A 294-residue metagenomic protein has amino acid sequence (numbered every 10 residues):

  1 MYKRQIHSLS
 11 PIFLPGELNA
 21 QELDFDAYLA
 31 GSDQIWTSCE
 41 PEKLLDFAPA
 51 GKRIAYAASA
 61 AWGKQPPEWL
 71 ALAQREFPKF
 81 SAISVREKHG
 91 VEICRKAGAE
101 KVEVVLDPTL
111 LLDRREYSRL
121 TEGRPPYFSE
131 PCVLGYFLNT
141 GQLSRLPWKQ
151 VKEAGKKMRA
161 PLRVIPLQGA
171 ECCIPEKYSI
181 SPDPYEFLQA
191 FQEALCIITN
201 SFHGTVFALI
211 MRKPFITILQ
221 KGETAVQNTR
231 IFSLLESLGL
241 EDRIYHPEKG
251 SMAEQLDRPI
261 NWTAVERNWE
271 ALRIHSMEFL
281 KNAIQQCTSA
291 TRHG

Functional and structural regions predicted by a protein language model:
K3-G294: Active-site anion-handling motifs in enzyme catalytic cores
